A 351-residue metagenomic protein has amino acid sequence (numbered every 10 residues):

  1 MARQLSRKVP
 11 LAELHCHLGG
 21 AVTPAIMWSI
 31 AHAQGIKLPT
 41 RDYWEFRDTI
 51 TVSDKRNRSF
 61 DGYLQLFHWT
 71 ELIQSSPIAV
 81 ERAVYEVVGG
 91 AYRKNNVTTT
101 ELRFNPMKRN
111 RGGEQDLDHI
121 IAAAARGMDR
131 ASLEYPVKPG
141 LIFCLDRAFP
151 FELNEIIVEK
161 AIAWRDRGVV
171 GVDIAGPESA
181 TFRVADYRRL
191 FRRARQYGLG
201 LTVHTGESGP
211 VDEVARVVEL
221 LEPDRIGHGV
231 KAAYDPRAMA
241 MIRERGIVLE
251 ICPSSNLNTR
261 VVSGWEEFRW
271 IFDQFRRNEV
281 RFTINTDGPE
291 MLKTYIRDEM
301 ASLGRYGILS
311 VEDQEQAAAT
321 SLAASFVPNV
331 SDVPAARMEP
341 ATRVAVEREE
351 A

Functional and structural regions predicted by a protein language model:
M1-L199, E207-R225, K231-V248, P253-A351: Metal-cofactor-binding active-site regions of metalloenzymes
